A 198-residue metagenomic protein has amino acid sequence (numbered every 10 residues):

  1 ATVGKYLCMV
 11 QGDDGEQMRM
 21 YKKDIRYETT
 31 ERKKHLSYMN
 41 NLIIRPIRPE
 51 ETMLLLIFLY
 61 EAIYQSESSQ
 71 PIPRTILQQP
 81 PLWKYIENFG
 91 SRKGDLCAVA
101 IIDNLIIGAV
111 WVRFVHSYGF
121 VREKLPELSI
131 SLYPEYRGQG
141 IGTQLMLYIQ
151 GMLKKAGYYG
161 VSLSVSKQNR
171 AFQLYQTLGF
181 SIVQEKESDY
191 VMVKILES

Functional and structural regions predicted by a protein language model:
T2-D24: Basic/aromatic-rich interaction segments and small domains that mediate binding to polyanionic partners
K22-K23, Y27-E50, S198: Conserved N-terminal entry element of GNAT/NAT acetyltransferase domains
Y38-L82: Short amphipathic alpha-helix that is part of the acyltransferase structural core
I63-Q65, S69-L125, S129-Y133: Acetyl-CoA-dependent GNAT
S129, G138-G151, K155, Q176-T177: Conserved acetyl-CoA-binding loop-helix of GNAT-fold acetyltransferases
G142, M146, Q168-A171, S188-V193: Short glycine/proline-centered loop/turn elements that form peptide/ligand docking sites
L153-S166: Conserved GNAT acetyl-CoA-binding A-motif
Q176-K186: Conserved acetyl-CoA-binding loop of GNAT-fold acetyltransferases
